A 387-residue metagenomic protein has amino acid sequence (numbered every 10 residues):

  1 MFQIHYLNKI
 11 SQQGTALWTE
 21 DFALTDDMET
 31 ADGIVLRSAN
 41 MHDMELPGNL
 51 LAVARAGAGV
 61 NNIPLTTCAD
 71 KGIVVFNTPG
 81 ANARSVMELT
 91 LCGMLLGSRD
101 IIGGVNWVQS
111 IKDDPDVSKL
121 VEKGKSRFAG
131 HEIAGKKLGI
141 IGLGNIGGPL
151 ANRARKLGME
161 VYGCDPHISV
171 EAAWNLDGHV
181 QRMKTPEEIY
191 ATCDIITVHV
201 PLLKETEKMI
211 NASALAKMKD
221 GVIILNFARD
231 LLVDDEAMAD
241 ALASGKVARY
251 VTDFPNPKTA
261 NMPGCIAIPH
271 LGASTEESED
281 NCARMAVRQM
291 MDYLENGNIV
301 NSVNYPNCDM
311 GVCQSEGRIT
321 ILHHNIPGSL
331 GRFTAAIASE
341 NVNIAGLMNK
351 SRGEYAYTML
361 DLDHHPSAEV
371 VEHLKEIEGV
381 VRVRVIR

Functional and structural regions predicted by a protein language model:
M1-P79, N211, A216, I223 (+4 more regions): An N-terminal-biased, well-structured beta-alpha scaffold segment characteristic of Rossmann-like dinucleotide-binding
A39-M44, P166-T259, S274: Rossmann-like adenosine-cofactor binding region
P79-K137, E171, N301-V303: Phosphate-binding beta-alpha-beta segment of Rossmann-like dinucleotide-binding domains, i.e., the NAD(P)
M87-N106, A154-M159, M285-N298, T334-A338: Oxidoreductase and adenylate-handling cofactor-binding alpha/beta cores
I146: Hydrophobic/small residue at the entry helix of a nucleotide-binding pocket
D220-C313, Y357, D361, E372 (+1 more regions): Rossmann-like dinucleotide-binding domain for NAD(H)/NADP(H)
N304-R387: A conserved regulatory-domain signal marking ACT and ACT-like small-molecule sensing domains and adjacent regulatory
